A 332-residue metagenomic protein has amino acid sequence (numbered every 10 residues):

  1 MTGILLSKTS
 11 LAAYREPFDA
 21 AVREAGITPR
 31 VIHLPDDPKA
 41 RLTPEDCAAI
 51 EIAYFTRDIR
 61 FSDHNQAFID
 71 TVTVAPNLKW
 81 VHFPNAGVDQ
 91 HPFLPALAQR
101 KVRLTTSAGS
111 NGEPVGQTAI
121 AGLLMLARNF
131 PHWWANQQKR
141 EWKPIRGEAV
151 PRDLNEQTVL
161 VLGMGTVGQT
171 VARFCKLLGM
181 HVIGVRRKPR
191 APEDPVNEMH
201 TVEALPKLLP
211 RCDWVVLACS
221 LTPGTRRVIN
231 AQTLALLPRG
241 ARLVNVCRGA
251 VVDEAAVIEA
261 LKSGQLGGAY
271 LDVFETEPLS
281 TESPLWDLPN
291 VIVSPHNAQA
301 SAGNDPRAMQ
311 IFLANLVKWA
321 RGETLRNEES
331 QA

Functional and structural regions predicted by a protein language model:
M1-F61: N-terminal glycine-/charge-rich "phosphate-binding" loop or analogous flexible N-terminal tail
E51-W134: Phosphate/diphosphate ligand-binding glycine-rich loop within oxidoreductases
F68-N77, L94-R100, L234-G240, A260-G264 (+1 more regions): Short, conserved loop/helix-junction motifs that constitute active-site signature segments in enzyme catalytic cores
K101, W134-T170: Glycine-rich NAD(P)-binding loop of Rossmann-like domains
L104, G240, V246-A332: Rossmann-like dinucleotide-binding domain for NAD(H)/NADP(H)
G116-H132, K176-M180, Q310-E323: Oxidoreductase and adenylate-handling cofactor-binding alpha/beta cores
I183: Conserved beta-strand positions in the Rossmann-like core of class I SAM-dependent methyltransferases
K188-P284: Rossmann-like adenosine-cofactor binding region
